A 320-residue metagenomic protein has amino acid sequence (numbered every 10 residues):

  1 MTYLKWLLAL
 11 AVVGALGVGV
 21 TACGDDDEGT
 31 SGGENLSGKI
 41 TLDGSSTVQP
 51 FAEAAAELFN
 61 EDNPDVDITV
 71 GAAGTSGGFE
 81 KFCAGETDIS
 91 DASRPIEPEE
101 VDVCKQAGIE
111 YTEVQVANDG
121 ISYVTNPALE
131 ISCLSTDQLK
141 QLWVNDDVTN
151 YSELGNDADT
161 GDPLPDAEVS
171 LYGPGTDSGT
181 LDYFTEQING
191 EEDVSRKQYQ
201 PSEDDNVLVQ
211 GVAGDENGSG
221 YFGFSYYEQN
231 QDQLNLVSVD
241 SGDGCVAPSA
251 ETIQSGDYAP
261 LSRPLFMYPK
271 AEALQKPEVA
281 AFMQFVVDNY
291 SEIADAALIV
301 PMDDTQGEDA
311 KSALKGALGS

Functional and structural regions predicted by a protein language model:
M1-L8: Bacterial N-terminal signal peptides that target proteins for export
A9-G17: Hydrophobic helical h-region of N-terminal Sec-dependent signal peptides in bacterial secretory/periplasmic proteins
V18-A22: C-terminal motif of bacterial Sec signal peptides marking the signal peptidase cleavage site
C23-S320: Flexible loop/hinge segments at secondary-structure junctions
